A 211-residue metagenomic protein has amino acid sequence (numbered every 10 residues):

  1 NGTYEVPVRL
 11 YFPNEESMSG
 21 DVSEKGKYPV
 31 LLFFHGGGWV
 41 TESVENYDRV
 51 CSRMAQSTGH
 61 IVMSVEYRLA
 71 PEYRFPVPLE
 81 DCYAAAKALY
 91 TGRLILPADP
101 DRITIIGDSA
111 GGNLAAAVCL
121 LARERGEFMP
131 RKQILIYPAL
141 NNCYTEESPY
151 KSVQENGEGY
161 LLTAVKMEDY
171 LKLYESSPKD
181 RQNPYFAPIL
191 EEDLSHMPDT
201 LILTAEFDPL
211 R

Functional and structural regions predicted by a protein language model:
T3-R211: Alpha/beta-hydrolase superfamily serine-hydrolase fold, recognizing
